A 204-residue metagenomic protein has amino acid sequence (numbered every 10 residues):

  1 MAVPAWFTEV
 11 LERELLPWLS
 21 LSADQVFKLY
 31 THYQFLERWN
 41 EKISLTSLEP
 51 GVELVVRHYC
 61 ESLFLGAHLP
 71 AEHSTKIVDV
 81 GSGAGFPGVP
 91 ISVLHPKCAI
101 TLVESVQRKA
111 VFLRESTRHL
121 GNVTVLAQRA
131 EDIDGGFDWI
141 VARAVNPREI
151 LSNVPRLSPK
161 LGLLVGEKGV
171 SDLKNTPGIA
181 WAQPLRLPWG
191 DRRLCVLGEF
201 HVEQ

Functional and structural regions predicted by a protein language model:
M1-A5, H201-Q204: Short, Lys/Arg-enriched, disordered terminal segments
M1-P4, G83, I179-W181: Residue-level detector of intrinsically disordered, flexible termini and proteolytic processing junctions
A2-E72, V78, R108-H119: Class I SAM-dependent transferase core
W18, K42-L45, G51-V52, G83 (+3 more regions): Generic secondary-structure boundary/loop-capping signal
S62, V89-P90: Hydrophobic alpha-helical segments in the ANL/AMP-binding
V78-G85: Class I SAM-dependent methyltransferase "Motif I" SAM/SAH-binding loop
F86-G88, H95-Q204: S-adenosylmethionine
